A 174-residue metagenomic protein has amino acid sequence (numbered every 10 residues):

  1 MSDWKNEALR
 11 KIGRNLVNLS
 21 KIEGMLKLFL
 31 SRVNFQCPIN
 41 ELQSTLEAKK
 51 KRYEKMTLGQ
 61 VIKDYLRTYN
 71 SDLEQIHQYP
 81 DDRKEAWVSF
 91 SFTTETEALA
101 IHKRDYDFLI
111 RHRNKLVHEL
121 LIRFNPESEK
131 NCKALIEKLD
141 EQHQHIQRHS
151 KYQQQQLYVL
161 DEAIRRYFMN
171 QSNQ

Functional and structural regions predicted by a protein language model:
M1-R14, M169-Q174: Charged alpha-helical initiation segments
S2-N6, L28-Q43, T94-E95: Helix-loop segments that flank and shape redox-cofactor active sites
L9-L19, L99-Y106, H143-S150, Q154: Amphipathic, non-membrane alpha-helical segments in soluble helical-bundle scaffolds
K11-N34: Short, hydrophobic, well-ordered secondary-structure elements
E23-L26, L30, I110-R113, V117-L120 (+2 more regions): A structural signal for well-ordered alpha-helices, especially hydrophobic packing surfaces of coiled-coils
P38-R104, R111, K115, E119-F124: Flexible secondary-structure boundary motifs
K133-Q174: Amphipathic, Lys/Arg-enriched alpha-helical patches that create a basic surface for binding polyanionic ligands
